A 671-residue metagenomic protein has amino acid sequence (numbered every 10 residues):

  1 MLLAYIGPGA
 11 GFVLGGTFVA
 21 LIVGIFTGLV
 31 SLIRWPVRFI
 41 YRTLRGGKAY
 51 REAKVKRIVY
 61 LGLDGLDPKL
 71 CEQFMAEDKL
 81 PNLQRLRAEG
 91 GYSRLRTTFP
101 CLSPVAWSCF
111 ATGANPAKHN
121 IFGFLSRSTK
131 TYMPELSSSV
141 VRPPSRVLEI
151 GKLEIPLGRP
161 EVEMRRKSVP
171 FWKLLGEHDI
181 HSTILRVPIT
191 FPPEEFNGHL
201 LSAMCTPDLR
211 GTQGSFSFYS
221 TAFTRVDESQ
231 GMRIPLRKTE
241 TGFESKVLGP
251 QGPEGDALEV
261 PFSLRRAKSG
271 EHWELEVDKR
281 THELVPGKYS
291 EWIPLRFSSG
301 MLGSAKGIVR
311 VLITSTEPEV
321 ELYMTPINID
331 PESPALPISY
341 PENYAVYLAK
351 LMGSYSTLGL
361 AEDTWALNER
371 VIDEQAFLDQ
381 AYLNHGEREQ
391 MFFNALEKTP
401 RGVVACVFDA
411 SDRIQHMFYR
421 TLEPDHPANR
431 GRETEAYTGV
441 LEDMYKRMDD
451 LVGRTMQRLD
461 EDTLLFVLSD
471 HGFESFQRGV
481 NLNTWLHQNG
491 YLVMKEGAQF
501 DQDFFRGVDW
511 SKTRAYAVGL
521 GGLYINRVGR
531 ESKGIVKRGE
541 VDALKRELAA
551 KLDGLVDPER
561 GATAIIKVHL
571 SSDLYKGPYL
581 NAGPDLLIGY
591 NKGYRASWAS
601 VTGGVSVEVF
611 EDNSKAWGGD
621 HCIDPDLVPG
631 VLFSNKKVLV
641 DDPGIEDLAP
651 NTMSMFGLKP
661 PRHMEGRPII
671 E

Functional and structural regions predicted by a protein language model:
M1-A10: Short, strongly hydrophobic alpha-helical membrane anchors
Y41-Y92, C101, E177, M664: Active-site-proximal N-terminal segment of extracellular/periplasmic enzymes that hydrolyze or transfer
E72-I121, L125, T183, V493-M494: Short, structured active-site-proximal loop/turn typified by the sulfatase FGly-forming signature C/S-X-P-X-R
A114-G431, R514-T563, S597: His/Asp/Glu-rich, glycine-adjacent segments that coordinate divalent cations and/or stabilize oxyanion chemistry on
E163-R166, K446, M494-G519, G534-R546 (+2 more regions): A short beta-strand-to-alpha-helix junction
P193-F196, S475, A543-E547, P558-G583 (+2 more regions): Polar, surface-exposed loop/tail segments that function as active-site lids or cofactor/substrate-recognition elements
Y445-L486, A562-S571, Y579, L587-G589 (+2 more regions): Metal-dependent active-site segment of extracytoplasmic phospho-/sulfohydrolases and closely related
S469-L520, Y575-P629: Histidine-centered active-site microenvironments of extracellular/periplasmic hydrolases and transferases
